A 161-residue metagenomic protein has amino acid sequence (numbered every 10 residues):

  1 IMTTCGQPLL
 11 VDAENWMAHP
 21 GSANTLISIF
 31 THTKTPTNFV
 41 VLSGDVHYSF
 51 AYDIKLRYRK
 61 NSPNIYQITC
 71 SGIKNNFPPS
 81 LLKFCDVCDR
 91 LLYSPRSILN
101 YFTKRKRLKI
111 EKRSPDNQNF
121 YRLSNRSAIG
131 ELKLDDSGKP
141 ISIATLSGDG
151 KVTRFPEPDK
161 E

Functional and structural regions predicted by a protein language model:
I1-E161: Long, structured stretches of catalytic cores involved in phosphate-ester chemistry, encompassing
